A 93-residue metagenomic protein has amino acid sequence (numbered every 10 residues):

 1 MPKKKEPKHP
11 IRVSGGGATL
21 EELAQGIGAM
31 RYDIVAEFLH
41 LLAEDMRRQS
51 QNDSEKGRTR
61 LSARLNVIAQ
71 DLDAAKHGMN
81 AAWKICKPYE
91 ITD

Functional and structural regions predicted by a protein language model:
M1-D93: C-terminal-biased regions
